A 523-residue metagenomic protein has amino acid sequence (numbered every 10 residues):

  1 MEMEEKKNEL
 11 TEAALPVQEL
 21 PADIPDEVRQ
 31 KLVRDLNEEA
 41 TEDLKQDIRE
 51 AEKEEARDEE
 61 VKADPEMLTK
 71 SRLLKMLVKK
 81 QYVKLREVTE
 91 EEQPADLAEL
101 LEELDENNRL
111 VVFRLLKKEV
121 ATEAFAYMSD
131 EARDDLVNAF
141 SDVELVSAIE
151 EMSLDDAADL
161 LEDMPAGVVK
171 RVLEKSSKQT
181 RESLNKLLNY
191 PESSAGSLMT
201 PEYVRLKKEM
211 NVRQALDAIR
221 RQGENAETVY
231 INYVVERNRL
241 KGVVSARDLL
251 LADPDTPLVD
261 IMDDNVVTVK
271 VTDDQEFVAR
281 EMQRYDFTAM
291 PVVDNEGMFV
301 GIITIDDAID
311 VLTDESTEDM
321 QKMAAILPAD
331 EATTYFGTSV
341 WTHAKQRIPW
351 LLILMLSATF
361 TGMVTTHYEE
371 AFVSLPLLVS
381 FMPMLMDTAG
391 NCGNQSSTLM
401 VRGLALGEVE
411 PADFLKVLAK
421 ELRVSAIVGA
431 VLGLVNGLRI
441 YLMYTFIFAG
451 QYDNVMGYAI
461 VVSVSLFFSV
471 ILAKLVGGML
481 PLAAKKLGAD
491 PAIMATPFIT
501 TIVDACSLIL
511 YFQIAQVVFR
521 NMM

Functional and structural regions predicted by a protein language model:
E2-D330: Hydrophobic packing positions in regular secondary-structure scaffolds
P94, W350-A358, F381, L385 (+14 more regions): Alpha-helical transmembrane segments in multi-pass membrane proteins
D307-H343, N394-A419: Non-transmembrane, extramembrane segments of multi-pass ion/lipid transporters
D319-M320, M386-R402, T501-L508: Short helical (or helix-break) motifs at transmembrane helix termini and adjacent helical loops in multi-pass membrane
G337-Q346, E410-S425, I460, K486-I502: Membrane-interface segments at loop-to-transmembrane junctions
M355-F372, V435-G450: Juxtamembrane "helix exit" motif at the C-terminal ends of alpha-helical transmembrane segments in multi-pass membrane
H367-F381, F448-V461: Membrane-water interface of transmembrane alpha-helices in multipass transporters/channels
L508, F512-M523: Juxtamembrane boundary at the C-terminal end of a transmembrane helix
